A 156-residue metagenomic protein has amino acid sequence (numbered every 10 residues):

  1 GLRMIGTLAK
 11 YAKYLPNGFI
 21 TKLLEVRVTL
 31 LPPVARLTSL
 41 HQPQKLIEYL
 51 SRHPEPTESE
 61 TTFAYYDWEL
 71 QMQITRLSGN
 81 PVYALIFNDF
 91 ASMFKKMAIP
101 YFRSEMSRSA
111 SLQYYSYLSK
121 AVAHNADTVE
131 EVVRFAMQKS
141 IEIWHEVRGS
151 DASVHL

Functional and structural regions predicted by a protein language model:
G1-E69, Q73, Q113-F135: All-alpha effector-binding/dimerization core of bacterial HTH-type transcriptional repressors
L30, V82-Y83: Short phosphate-engaging motifs
S51-P56, Q71, N88-L156: C-terminal all-alpha effector/ligand-binding and dimerization domain of prokaryotic HTH-type transcriptional repressors
S59, L77-N80, S104: Intrinsic-disorder/low-complexity, polar/charged segments
R76-G79, I86-N88: Long, low-complexity, charge-rich intrinsically disordered regions
